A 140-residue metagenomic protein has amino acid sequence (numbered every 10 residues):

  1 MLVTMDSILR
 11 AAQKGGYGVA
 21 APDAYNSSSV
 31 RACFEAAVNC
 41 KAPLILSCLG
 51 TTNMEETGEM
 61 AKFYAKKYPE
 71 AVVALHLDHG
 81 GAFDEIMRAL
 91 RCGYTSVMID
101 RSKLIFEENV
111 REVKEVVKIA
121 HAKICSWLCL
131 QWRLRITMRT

Functional and structural regions predicted by a protein language model:
M1-A20, A65: N-terminal amphipathic alpha-helix/helix-capping segment at the start of soluble metabolic enzymes
G18-D23, L44-C48, V73-H79, V97-I99 (+1 more regions): Hydrophobic faces of well-ordered beta-strands that scaffold small-molecule active sites in alpha/beta enzyme cores
A21-A36: N-terminal glycine-rich phosphate/pyrophosphate-binding loops that anchor nucleotide-derived ligands and cofactors
A24-S28, G50-N53, H79-F83, R101-I105 (+1 more regions): Active-site-proximal loop/turn and secondary-structure-junction residues that shape catalytic pockets, frequently
N39-L90: Active-site cofactor/substrate anionic-group-binding motifs, chiefly glycine- and Lys/Arg-rich phosphate-binding loops
A71, A82-N109: Active-site gating/metal-coordination segments in enzymes
R101-T140: Conserved anion-binding
